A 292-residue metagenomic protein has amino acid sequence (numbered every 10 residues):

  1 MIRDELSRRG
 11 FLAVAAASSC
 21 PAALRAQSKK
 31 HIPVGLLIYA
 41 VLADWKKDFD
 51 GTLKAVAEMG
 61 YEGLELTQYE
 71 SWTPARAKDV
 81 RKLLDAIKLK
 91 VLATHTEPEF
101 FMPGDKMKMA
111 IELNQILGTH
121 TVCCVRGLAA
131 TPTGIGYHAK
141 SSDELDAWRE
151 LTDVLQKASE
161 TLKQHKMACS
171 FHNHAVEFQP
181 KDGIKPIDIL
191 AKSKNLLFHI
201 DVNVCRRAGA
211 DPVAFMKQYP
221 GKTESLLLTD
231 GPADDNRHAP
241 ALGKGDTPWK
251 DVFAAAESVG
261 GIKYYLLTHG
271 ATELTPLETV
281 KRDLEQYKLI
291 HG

Functional and structural regions predicted by a protein language model:
I2-D4, F11-A16, Q27-G35, L42-A57 (+3 more regions): Histidine-acidic metal/acid-base catalytic patches
I2-T121, L145-D146, M167, L197 (+1 more regions): N-terminal pre-domain/capping segments
A15-A17, P21, G63, I87-K90 (+3 more regions): Active-site acidic/histidine proton-transfer and metal-coordination neighborhood in alpha/beta enzyme cores
R25, S170-H172, L267: Intrinsically disordered, low-complexity regions enriched for glutamine and histidine
Y39-V41, T67-S71, T96-E99, G127 (+4 more regions): Active-site beta-loop-alpha junctions enriched in small/polar residues
A57, R81, D85, T152 (+5 more regions): Surface-exposed amphipathic alpha-helices with a cationic face
T73-K82, G104-I111, T131-D143, A168 (+3 more regions): Noncatalytic linker/hinge segments flanking ATPase motor cores
D79-A93, V176-F178, P220-T223, L277-T279: A short, hydrophobic/aromatic-rich structural module that often spans a beta strand with its adjoining loop
